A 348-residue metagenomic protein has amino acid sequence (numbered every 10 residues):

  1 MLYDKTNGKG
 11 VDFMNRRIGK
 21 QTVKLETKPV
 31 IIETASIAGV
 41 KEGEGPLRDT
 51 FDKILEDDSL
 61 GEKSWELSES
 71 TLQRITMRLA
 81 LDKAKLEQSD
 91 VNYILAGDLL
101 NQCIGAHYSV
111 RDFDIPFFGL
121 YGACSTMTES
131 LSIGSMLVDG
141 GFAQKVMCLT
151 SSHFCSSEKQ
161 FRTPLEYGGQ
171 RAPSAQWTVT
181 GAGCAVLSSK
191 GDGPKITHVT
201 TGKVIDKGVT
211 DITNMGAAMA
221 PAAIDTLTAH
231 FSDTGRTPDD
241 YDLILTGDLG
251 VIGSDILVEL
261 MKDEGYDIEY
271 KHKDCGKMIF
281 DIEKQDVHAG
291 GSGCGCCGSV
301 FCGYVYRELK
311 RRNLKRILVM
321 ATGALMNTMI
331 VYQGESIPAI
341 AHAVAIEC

Functional and structural regions predicted by a protein language model:
M1-F13: Short, Lys/Arg-enriched N-terminal segments with co-localized hydrophobic residues within the first ~10-30 amino acids
D12-E66, P164-T228, D233-R236, Y270-D286 (+2 more regions): Condensing-enzyme catalytic core mediating Claisen C-C bond formation in acyl metabolism
I31, W65-G122, D240-D255, E259: Conserved beta-ketoacyl condensing-enzyme motif
I37, A96-Q102, S152-H153, D192 (+1 more regions): Short glycine-enriched loops at secondary-structure junctions
E42-E44, G105-H107, S157-R162, V209 (+2 more regions): Short acidic, glycine/serine/threonine-rich loops at helix termini
L47-T50, A106-P116, V138-G140, F161-Q170 (+2 more regions): A glycine- and small-aliphatic-rich helix-loop capping segment at beta-alpha/alpha-beta transitions that lines
E69-K85, I133, A218-D233, V300-V305: Short, well-ordered amphipathic alpha-helical segments that serve as non-catalytic structural scaffolds within diverse
L120-C148, L187, S292-R312: Active-site-proximal alpha-helical scaffold in enzymes
